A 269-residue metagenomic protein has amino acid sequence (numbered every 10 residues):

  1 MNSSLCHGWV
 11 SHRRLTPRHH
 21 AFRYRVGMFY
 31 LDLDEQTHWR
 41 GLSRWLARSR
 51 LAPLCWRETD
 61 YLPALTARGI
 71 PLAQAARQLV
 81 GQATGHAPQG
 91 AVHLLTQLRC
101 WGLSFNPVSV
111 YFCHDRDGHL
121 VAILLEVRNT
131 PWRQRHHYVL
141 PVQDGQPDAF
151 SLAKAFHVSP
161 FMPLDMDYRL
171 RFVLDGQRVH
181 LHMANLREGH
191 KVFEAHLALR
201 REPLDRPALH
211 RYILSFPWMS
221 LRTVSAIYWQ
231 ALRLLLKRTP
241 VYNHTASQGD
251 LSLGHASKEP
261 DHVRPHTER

Functional and structural regions predicted by a protein language model:
M1-R269: Mature, function-bearing regions of proteins
